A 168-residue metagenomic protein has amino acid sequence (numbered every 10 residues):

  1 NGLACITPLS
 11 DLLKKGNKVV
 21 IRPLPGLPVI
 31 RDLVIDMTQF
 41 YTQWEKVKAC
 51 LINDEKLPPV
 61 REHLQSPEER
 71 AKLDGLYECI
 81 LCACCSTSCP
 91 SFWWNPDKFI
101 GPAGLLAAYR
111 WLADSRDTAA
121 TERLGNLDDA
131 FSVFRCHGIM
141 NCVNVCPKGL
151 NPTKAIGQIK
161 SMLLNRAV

Functional and structural regions predicted by a protein language model:
N1-P25: Hydrophobic/aromatic-rich structural module bridging two neighboring secondary-structure elements via a short loop
V19-V168: Ferredoxin-type iron-sulfur electron-transfer modules in oxidoreductases and energy-metabolism complexes
